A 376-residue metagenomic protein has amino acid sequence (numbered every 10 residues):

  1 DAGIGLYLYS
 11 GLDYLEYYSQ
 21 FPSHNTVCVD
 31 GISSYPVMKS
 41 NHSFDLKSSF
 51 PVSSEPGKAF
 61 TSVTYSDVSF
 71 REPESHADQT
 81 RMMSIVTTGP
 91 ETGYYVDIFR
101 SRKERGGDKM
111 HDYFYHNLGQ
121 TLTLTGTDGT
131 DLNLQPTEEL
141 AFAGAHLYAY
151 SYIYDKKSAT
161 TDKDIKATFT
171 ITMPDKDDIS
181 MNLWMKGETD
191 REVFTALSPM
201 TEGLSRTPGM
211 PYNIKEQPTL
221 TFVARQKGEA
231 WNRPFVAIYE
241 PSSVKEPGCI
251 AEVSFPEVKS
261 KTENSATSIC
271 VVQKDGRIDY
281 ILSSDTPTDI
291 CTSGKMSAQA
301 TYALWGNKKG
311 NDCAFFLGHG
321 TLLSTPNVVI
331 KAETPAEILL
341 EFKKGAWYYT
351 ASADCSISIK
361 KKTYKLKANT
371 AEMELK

Functional and structural regions predicted by a protein language model:
D1-I4, K39-S40, T80-M83, F114 (+5 more regions): Short amphipathic beta-strand/extended segments with alternating polar/hydrophobic composition
D1-L134, E229-W231, A237, P241-V244 (+1 more regions): Catalytic and substrate-binding regions of extracellular carbohydrate-active enzymes, especially polysaccharide lyases
F21-S43, L140-A141, G310-T321, T325-P326 (+1 more regions): A short, charged
S66-S69, A167-F169, S265-K274: Short, hydrophobic/proline-enriched secondary-structure or compact coil segments at domain edges
Q79-M82, T92-V96, E104-N117, P136-K156 (+4 more regions): Extended repeat-based interaction scaffolds and adjacent low-complexity, acidic/S/T/P-biased segments that form broad
Y113-N117, M181-T189, T195-P208, R233-V244: Short, hydrophobic/aromatic-enriched beta-strand segments in well-ordered soluble domains
F114-D190: Polysaccharide-binding surfaces and accessory modules of carbohydrate-active proteins
F222-R233, Y239-K376: Non-catalytic terminal regions with compositionally biased, polar/charged low complexity
